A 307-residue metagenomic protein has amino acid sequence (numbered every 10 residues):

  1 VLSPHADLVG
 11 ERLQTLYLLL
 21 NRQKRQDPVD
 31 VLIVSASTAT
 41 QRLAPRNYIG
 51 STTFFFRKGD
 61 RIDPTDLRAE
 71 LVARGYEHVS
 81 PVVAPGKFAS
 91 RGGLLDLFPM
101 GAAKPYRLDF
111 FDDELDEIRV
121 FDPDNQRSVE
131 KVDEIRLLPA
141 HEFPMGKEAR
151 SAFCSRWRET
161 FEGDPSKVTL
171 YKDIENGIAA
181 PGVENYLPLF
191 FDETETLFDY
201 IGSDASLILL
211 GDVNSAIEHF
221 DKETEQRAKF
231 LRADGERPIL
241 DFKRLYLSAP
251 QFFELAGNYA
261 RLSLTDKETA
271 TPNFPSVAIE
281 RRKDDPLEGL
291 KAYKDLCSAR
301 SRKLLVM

Functional and structural regions predicted by a protein language model:
V1-M307: Conserved beta-alpha structural segments and adjacent helices that either
